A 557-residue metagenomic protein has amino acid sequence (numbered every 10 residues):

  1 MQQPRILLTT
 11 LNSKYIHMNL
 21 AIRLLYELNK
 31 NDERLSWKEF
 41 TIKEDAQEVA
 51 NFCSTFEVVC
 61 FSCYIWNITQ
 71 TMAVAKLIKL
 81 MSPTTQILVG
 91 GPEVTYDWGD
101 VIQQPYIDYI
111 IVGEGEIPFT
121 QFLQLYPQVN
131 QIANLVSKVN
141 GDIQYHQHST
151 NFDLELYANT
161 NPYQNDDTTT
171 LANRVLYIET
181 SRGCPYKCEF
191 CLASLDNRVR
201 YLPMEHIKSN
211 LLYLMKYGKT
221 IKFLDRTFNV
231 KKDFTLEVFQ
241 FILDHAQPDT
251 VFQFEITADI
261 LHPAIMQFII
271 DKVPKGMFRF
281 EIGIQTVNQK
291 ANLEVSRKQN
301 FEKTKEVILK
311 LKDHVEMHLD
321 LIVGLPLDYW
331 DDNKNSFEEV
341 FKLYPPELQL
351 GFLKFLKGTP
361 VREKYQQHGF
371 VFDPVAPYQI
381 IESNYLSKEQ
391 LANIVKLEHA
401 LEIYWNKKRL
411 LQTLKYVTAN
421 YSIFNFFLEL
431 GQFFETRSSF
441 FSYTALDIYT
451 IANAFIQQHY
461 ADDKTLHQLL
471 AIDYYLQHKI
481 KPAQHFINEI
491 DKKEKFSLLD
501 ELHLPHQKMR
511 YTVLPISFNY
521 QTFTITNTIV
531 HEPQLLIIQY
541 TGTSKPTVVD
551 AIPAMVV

Functional and structural regions predicted by a protein language model:
M1-I6, V129-I132, S137-T180, P546 (+1 more regions): N-terminal [4Fe-4S]-dependent radical SAM core
M1-T9, K30, R34, V58 (+1 more regions): Radical SAM enzyme core and accessory elements
R5, L28, R34-H148: Glycine-rich beta-alpha loop elements in corrinoid/cobalamin-binding modules across cobalamin-dependent enzymes
T9-S13, I42, P92, R226: Cofactor-binding loop segments of dinucleotide-utilizing enzymes, especially the Rossmann-like FAD- and NAD(P)+-binding
L11-L20, C63-I68: A short, glycine/small-residue-rich beta-strand->loop->alpha-helix junction that serves as a flexible
L20-L28, N210: Short amphipathic alpha-helix
V58, L88, K208, M215-L224 (+3 more regions): Conserved C-terminal portion of the radical SAM core fold that forms the substrate/S-adenosylmethionine-binding
Y157-D313, V323: Radical SAM [4Fe-4S] cluster-binding motif and immediate context
